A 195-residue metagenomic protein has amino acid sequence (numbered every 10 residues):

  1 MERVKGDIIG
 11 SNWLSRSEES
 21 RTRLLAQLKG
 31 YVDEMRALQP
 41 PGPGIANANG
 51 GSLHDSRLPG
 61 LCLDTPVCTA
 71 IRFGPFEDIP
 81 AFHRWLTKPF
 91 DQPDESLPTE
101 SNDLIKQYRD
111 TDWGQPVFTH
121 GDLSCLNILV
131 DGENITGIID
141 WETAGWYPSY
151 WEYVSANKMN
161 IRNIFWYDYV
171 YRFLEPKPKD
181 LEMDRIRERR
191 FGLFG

Functional and structural regions predicted by a protein language model:
M1-A70: ATP-binding pocket architecture of kinase catalytic cores
E18-R21, L25-K29, I79, D94 (+2 more regions): Generic preference for well-ordered alpha-helical elements
Q27-G30, E34-A37, G137, D168 (+2 more regions): Residue-level signal for well-ordered alpha-helical scaffold segments within enzymatic catalytic domains
G44-Q107: Acidic, glycine-rich loop-and-strand cores that form catalytic or ligand-binding grooves in diverse globular domains
G50-H54, V154, R187: Short amphipathic alpha-helical segments embedded in low-complexity Lys/Glu-rich regions
I105-Q115: Short, P/G- and charge-enriched loop/turn segments at secondary-structure junctions
W113-T119, S124, L129-D180: Active-site Asp-x-Gly
D180-M183, R187-G195: Intrinsically disordered, low-complexity intracellular terminal segments
